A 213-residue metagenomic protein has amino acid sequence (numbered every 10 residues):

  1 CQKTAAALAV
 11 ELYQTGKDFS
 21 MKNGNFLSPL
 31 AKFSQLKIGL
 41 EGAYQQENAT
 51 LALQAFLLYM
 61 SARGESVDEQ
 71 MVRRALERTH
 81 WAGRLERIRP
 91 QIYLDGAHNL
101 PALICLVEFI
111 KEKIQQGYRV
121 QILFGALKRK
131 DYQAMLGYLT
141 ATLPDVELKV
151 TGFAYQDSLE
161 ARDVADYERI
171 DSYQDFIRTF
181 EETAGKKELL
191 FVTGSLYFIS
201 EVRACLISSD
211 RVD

Functional and structural regions predicted by a protein language model:
Q2-Y13, K22-G24, I92, D131-F191: C-terminal helical cap/extension that packs against the catalytic core of soluble nucleotide-cofactor enzymes
G16-D18, R63: Glycine-rich phosphate/adenylate-binding loop
D18-S34: Acidic-glycine-rich active-site phosphate/pyrophosphate-binding loop
L30-E147: Nucleotide phosphate-binding/pyrophosphate-handling subdomain across enzymes that bind or process nucleotide phosphates
A55-F56, E201-R203: Short hydrophobic alpha-helical segments that form membrane-spanning helices or hydrophobic packing faces of helical
M60, R73-L76, Y138, K149-V164 (+1 more regions): Flexible, gly/pro- and Lys/Arg-enriched active-site loops
S195: Active-site-proximal loop/hinge segments that shape catalytic or ion-binding/gating pockets
